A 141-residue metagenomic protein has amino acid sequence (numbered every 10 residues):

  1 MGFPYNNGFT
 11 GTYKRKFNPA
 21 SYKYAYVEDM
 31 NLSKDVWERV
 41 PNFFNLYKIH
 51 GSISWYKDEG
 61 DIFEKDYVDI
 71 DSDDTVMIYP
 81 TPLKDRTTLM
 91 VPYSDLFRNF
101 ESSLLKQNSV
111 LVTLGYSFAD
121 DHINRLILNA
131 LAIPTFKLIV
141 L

Functional and structural regions predicted by a protein language model:
M1-M77: Extended, H/D-rich, highly charged conserved domains that either
T10-T12, T75, T81, T87-T88 (+2 more regions): Residue-identity detector for threonine
K16-Y22, P82-D85, V110-T113: N-terminal start-of-chain detector that recognizes signal peptides and the immediate post-cleavage beginning
D35-E38, N42, Y67-V68, P82 (+3 more regions): Generic structural signal for short, flexible, solvent-exposed coil/loop and linker residues
G60-R98, S103: Flexible internal linker/loop segments at domain or repeat junctions
R86-T88, S94-L141: SIR2/sirtuin-family catalytic core signature
